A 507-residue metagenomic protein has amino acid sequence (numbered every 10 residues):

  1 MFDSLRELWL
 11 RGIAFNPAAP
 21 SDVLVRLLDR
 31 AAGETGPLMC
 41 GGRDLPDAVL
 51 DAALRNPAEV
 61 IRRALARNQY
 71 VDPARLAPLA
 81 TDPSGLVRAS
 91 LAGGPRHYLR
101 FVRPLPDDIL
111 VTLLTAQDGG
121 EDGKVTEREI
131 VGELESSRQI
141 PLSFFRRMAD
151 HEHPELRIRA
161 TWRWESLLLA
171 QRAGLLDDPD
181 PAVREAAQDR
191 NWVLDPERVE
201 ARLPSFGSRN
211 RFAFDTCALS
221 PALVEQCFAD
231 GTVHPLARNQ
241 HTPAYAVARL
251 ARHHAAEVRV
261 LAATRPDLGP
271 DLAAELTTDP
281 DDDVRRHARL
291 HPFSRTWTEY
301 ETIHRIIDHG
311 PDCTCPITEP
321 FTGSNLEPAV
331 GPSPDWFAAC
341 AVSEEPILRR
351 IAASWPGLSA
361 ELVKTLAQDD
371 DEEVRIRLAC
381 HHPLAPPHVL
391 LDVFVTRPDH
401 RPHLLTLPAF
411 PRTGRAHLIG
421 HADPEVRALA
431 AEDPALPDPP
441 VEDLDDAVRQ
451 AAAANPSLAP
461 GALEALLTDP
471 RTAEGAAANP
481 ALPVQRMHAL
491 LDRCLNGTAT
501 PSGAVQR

Functional and structural regions predicted by a protein language model:
M1-R507: Alpha-helical scaffold segments
